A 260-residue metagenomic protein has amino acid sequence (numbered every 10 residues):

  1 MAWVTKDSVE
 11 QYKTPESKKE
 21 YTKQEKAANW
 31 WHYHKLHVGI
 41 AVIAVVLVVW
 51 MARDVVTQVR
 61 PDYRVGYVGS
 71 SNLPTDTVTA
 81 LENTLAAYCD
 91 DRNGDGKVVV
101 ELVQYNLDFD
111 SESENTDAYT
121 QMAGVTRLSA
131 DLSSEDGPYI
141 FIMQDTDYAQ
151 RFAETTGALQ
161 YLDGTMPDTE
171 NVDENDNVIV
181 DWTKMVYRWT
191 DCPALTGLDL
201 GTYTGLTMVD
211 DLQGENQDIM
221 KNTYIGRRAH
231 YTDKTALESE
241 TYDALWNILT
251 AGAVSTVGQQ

Functional and structural regions predicted by a protein language model:
M1-K18: N-terminal intrinsically disordered, acidic low-complexity segments at the extreme N-terminus
E20-N29: Cytosolic juxtamembrane amphipathic/interface segments immediately preceding and feeding into a transmembrane helix
K35-V55: Hydrophobic membrane-insertion alpha-helices, especially the h-region of bacterial N-terminal signal peptides
D62-S71, V100: Short, well-ordered beta-strand elements
T75-K97: Short, polar/charged alpha-helical segment
D91-A118, V178: Acidic, glycine-anchored loop motifs typical of Ca2+
D117-A194: Extracytoplasmic "Venus flytrap"/periplasmic binding protein-like
Q213-E240, V257-G258: A bilobed periplasmic-binding-protein/Venus flytrap-type ligand-binding module shared by bacterial periplasmic
